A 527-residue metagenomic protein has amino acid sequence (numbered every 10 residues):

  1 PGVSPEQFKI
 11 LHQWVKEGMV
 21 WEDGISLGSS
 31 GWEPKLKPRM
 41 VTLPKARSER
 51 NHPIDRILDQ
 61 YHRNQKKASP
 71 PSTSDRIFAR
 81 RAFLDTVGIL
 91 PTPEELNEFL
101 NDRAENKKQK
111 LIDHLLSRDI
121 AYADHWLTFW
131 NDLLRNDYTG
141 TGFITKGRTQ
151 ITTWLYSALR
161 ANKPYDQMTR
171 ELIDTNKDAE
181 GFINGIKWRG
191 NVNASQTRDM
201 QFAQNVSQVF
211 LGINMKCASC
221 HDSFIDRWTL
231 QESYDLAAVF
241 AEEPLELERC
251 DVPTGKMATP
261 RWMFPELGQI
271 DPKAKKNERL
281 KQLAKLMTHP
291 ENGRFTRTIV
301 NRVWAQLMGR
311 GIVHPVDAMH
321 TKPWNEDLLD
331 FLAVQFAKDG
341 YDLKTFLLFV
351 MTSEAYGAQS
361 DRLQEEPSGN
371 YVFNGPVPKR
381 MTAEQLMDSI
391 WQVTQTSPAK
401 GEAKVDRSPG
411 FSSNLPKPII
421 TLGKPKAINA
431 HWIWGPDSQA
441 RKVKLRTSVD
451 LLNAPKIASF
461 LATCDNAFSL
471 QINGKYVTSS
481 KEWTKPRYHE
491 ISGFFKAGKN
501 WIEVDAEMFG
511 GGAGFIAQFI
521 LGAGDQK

Functional and structural regions predicted by a protein language model:
H12, D23-G268, K281-L283, N292-Q335 (+1 more regions): Short, structured secondary-structure elements that scaffold catalytic or ligand/cofactor-binding regions
Q13-G18: Short, well-ordered beta-strand segments
P272-N277, I433-V443, T478-T484: Extracellular beta-rich ligand/substrate-recognition surface
L283-L286, Q439-D450, P486-E490: Short beta-strands within extracellular/lumenal beta-sheet-rich domains
A403, R407-P436, F495, K499-K527: An acidic-aromatic loop/edge-strand motif
R446-A458, E490-A497: Extracellular and analogous surface-interaction loops
V449-L470, I502: Aromatic-lined ligand-binding clefts that engage carbohydrates, nucleic acids, or primary amines
Q471-V477: Short strand-turn-strand beta-turns centered on an Asx-Gly dipeptide
